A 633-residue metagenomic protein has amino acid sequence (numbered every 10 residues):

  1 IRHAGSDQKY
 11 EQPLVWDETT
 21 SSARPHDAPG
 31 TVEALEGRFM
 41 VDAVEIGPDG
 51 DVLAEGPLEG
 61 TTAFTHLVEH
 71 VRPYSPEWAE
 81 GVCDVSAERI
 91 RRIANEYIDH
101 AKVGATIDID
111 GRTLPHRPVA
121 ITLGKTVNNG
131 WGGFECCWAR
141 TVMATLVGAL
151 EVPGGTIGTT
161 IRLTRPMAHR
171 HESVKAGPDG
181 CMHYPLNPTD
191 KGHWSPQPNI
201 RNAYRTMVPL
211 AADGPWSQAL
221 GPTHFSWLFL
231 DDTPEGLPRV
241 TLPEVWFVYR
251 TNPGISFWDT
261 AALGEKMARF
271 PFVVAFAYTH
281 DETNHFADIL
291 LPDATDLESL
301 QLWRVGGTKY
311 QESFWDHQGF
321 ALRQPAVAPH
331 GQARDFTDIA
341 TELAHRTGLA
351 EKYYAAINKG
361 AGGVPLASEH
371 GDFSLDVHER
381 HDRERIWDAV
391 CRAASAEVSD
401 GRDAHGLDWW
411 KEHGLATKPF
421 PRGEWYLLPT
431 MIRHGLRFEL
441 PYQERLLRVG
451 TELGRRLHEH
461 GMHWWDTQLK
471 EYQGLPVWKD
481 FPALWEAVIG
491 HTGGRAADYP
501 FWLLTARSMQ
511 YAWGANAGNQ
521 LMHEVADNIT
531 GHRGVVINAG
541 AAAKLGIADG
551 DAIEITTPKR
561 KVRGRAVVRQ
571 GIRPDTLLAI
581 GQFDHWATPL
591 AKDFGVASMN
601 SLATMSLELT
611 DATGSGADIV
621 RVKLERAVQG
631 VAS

Functional and structural regions predicted by a protein language model:
I1-G111: Long, well-ordered, tryptophan-enriched scaffold segments
D17, T31-E33, M40-D51, A63-E69 (+4 more regions): Extended redox/cofactor-interaction regions of prokaryotic respiratory oxidoreductases
V71, S75, A87, A94-A105 (+4 more regions): Structural signal for hydrophobic packing residues in well-ordered secondary-structure cores of soluble enzyme domains
Y74-C83, A120-N129, E244-Y249, A321-P329 (+1 more regions): Glycine- and acidic
E88-R89, H100, V127-W131, L163-H169 (+10 more regions): Flexible loop/turn segments at secondary-structure boundaries
E96-Y97, G111-L114, G124, I157-M167 (+2 more regions): A glycine-rich phosphate-binding loop feature that marks nucleotide/adenosyl-phosphate handling sites
E282-F320: Flexible glycine/proline-rich, aromatic-decorated loop/lid segments
A321-C391, N519-V536, G540-S633: Long, contiguous, secondary-structure-rich segments that constitute the structural scaffold of globular domains
